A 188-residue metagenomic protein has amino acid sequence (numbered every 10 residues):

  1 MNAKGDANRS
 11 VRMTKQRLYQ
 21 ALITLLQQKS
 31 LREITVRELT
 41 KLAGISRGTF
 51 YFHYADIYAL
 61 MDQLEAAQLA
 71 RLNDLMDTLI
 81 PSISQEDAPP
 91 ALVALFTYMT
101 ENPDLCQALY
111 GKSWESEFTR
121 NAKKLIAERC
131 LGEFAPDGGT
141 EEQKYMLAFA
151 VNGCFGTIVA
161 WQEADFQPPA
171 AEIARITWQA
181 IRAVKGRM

Functional and structural regions predicted by a protein language model:
M1-K29: Basic, helix-initiating cap at the start of DNA-binding domains
R17, T49, L105: Residues in the helix-turn-helix
L25-A59: Helix-turn-helix
I34-T35, Q107-L109, A170: Short, hydrophobic secondary-structure boundary micro-motifs
T35-V36, L64-N73: Short, basic, alpha-helical segments at the C-terminal edge of helix-turn-helix-like DNA-binding modules
D77-D104: Hydrophobic alpha-helical connector segments
P90, K112-D137, E141-N152, R182 (+1 more regions): Amphipathic alpha-helical packing segments from all-alpha helical-bundle domains
E141-E163, P168-A183: Hydrophobic alpha-helical segments that form the core of small-molecule binding pockets and/or dimer interfaces
